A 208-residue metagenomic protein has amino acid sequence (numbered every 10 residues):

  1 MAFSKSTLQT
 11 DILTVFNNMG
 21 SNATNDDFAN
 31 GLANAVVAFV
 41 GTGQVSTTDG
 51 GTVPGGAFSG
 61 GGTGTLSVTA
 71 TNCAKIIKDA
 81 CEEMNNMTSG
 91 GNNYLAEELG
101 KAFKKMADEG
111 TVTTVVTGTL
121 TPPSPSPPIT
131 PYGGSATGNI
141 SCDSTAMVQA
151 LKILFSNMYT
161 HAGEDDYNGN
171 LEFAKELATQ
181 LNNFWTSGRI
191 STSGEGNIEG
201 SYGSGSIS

Functional and structural regions predicted by a protein language model:
M1-S208: Extracellular "spike/adhesin" assembly and maturation modules and analogous cytosolic coiled-coil scaffolds
